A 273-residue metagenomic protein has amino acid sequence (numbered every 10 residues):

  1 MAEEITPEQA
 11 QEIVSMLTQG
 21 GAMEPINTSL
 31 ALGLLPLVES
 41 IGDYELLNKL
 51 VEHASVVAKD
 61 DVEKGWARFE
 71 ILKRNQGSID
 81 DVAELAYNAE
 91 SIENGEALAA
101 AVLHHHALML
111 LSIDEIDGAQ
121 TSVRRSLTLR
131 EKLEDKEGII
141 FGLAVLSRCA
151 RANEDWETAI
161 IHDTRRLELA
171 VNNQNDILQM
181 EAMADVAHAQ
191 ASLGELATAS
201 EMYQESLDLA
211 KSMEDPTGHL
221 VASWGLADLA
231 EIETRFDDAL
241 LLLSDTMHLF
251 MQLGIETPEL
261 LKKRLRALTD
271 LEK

Functional and structural regions predicted by a protein language model:
M1-A99, L265, L271-K273: Flexible inter-repeat linkers and adjacent short helices within tandem amphipathic alpha-helical repeat scaffolds
S29, E63-W66, A101, F141 (+4 more regions): Residue register of alpha-helical TPR repeats
L32, W66-F69, H104, A144 (+3 more regions): TPR/TPR-like alpha-solenoid signature
V38, S55-A58, A89-E93, L110 (+8 more regions): Eukaryotic all-alpha helical interaction scaffolds
I41, N75-Q76, I113, L133 (+9 more regions): Structural motif corresponding to the intra-repeat A-B loop/turn of tetratricopeptide repeats
L47, A54, V82-S91, A119 (+7 more regions): Tetratricopeptide repeat
